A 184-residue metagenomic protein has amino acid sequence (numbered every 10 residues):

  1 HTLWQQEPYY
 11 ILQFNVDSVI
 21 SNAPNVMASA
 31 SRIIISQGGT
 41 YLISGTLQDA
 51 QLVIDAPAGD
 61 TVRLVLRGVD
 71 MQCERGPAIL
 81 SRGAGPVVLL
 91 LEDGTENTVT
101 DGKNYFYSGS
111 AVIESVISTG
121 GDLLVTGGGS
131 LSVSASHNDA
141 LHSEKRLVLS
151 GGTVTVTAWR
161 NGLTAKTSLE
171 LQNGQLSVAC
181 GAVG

Functional and structural regions predicted by a protein language model:
H1-G184: A composition-driven surface/loop motif
